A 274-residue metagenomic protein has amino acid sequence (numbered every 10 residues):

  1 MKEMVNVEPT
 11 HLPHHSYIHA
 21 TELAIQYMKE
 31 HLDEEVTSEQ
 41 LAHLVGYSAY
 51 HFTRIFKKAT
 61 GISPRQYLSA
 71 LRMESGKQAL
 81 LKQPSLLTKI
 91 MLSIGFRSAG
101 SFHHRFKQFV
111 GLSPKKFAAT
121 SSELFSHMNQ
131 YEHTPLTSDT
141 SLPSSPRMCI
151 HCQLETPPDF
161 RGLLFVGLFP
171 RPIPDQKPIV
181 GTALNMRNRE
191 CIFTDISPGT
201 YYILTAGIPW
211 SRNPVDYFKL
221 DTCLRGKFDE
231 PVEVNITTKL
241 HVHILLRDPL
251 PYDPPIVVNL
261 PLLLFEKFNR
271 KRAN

Functional and structural regions predicted by a protein language model:
E22-E30, E34-E35, E39, A59-I94 (+1 more regions): Terminal helix-turn-helix DNA-binding modules in bacterial transcription factors
M148-T156, V166, I244: A short, amphipathic beta-strand motif
P158-P174: Short, ordered, surface-exposed loop/turn motifs in non-cytosolic proteins
N188-D195: Short, surface-exposed beta-strand/beta-hairpin micro-motifs centered on an aromatic residue
G199-P209: A short, solvent-exposed beta-strand micro-motif common in secreted/extracellular proteins
W210-L250: Structured interaction patches on ligand/partner-binding surfaces of diverse proteins
V234-N274: Compositionally biased low-complexity segments at domain edges in trafficked proteins and select soluble regulators
